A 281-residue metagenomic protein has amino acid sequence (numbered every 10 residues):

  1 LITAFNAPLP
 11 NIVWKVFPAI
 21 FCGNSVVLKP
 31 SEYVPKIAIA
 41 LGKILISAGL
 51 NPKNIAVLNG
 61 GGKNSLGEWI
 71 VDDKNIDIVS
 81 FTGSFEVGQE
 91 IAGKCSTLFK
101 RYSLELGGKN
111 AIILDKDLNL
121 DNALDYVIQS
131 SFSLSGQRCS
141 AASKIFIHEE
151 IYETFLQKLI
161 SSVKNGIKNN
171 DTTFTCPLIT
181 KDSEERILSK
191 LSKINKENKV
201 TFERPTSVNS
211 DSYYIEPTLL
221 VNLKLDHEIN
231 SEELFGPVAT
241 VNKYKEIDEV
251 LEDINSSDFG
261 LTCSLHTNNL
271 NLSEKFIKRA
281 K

Functional and structural regions predicted by a protein language model:
L1-N122, Y244: Rossmann-like NAD(P) dinucleotide-binding subdomain of oxidoreductase/dehydrogenase enzymes
K15, L41, I91, V127 (+2 more regions): Aromatic/hydrophobic pocket-lining residues that form π-stacking "cages" and hydrophobic walls in ligand
P18, W69-I70, Y126, K193 (+2 more regions): Well-formed, non-transmembrane alpha-helical positions, independent of function
V27, A56, S103, T201 (+3 more regions): Structural detector of well-ordered beta-strand residues that form the stable sheet scaffold of enzyme domains
G49, I78, E86-L225, I247: ALDH superfamily catalytic-core signature
P52, L106-G108, R138-S140, T172-T173 (+2 more regions): Short glycine-enriched loop/turn motifs at secondary-structure junctions
G67-V71, L124, D248-L251, E274: Short hydrophobic/charged patches on amphipathic alpha-helices used for structural packing and interfaces
I76, I113, S207, Y214-K281: Conserved C-terminal structural/oligomerization subdomain of aldehyde/semialdehyde dehydrogenase
